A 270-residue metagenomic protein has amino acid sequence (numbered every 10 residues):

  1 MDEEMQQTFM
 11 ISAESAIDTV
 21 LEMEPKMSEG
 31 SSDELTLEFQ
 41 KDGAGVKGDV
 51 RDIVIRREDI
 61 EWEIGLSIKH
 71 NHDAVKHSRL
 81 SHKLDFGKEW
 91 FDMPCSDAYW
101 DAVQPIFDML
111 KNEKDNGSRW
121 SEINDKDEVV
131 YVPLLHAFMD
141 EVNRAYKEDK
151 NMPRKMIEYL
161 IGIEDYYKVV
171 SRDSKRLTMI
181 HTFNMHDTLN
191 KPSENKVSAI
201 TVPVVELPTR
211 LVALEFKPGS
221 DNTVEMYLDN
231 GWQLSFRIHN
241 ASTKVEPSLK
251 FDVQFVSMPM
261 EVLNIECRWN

Functional and structural regions predicted by a protein language model:
M1-R51, R56-N270: Short, positively charged
